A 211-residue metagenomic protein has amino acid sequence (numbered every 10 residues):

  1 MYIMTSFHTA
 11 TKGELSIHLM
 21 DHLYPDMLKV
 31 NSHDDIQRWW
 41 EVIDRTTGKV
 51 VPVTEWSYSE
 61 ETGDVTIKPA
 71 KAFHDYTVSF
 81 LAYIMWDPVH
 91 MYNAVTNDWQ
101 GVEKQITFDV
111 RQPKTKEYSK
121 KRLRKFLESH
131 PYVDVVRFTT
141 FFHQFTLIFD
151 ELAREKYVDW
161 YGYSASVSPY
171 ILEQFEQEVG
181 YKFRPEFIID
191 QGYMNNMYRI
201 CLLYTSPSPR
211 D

Functional and structural regions predicted by a protein language model:
Y2-P25, H33, I67-Q105, D150-L203: Aromatic- and acidic-residue-enriched carbohydrate-binding clefts of CAZyme catalytic domains
E55, E60, K104-V110, T115-Y118: Extended, non-transmembrane interaction/recognition domains
W56-A72: Eukaryotic non-globular interaction segments with acidic/serine-rich, low-complexity composition and alpha-helical
P113-T140: An active-site-proximal structural segment forming one wall of the substrate-binding cleft that immediately precedes
Q144-I148: Short catalytic/ligand-binding loop motif for oxyanion handling, primarily in non-cytosolic enzymes, centered on
Y204-D211: Conserved small/polar residues in nucleotide/adenosyl-binding loops
